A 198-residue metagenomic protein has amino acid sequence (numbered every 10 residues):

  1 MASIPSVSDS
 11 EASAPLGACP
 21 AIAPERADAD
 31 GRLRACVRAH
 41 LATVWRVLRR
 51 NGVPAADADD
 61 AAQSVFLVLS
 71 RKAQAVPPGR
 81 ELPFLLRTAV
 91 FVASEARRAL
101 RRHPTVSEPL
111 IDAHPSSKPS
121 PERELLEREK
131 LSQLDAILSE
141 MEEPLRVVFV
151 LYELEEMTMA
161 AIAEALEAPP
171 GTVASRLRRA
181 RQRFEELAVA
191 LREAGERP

Functional and structural regions predicted by a protein language model:
M1-P24: Extreme N-terminal regulatory/targeting segments of RNA polymerase sigma factors
P20, G31, A35, D112-S139: Acidic, proline/glycine-rich intrinsically disordered inter-domain spacer in sigma factors
P20-R46, A56-D59, S70, V76: A short, charge-rich alpha-helical start-of-domain segment used by transcription regulators
E25-R26, V53, Q63-E81, A99-R101: Sigma70-family region 2
V44, A58-L69, L85-T88, I162 (+2 more regions): Short, small-hydrophobic-rich alpha-helical interface motif
R87-E108, P119, E127, E186: Arg/Lys-rich amphipathic alpha helix in sigma70-family domain 2
V90, S94, A160, L166-L191: DNA-recognition helix of helix-turn-helix
S139, E143, V147, L154-T172: Helix-turn-helix DNA-binding module
